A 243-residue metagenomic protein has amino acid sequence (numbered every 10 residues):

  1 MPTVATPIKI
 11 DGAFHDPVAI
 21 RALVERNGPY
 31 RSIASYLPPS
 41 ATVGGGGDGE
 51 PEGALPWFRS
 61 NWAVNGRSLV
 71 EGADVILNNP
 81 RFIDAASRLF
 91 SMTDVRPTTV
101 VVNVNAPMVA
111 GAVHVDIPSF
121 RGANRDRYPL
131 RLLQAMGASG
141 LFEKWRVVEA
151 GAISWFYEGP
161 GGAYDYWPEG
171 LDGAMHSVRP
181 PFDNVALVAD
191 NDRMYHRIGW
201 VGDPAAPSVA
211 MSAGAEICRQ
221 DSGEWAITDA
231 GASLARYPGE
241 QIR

Functional and structural regions predicted by a protein language model:
M1-F82, L89, A235-R243: N-terminal auxiliary "cap/dimerization" subdomain that precedes the catalytic jelly-roll/cupin core of mononuclear
A5-P7, P97-T99, V147-I153, G161 (+3 more regions): Extracellular structured ligand-interaction cores
K9-I10, S32, D94-N103, A163-Y166 (+2 more regions): A structural signal for short, well-ordered beta-strand segments and their strand-loop junctions that often border
L37-L55, F120-A138, D203-R236: Charged, glycine/proline-rich intrinsically disordered loops and linkers
A54-P129, L133-F142: Signature of the catalytic double-stranded beta-helix
P80-D84, A150, P181-F182, D192: A structural signal for well-ordered alpha-helical segments within the folded catalytic domains of diverse enzymes
V109-A110, V115-D172, S177-V185: Glycine- and acidic-residue-rich phosphate-binding/metal-coordinating active-site segment common to enzymes that handle
G159-R243: Catalytic core of Fe(II)/2-oxoglutarate
